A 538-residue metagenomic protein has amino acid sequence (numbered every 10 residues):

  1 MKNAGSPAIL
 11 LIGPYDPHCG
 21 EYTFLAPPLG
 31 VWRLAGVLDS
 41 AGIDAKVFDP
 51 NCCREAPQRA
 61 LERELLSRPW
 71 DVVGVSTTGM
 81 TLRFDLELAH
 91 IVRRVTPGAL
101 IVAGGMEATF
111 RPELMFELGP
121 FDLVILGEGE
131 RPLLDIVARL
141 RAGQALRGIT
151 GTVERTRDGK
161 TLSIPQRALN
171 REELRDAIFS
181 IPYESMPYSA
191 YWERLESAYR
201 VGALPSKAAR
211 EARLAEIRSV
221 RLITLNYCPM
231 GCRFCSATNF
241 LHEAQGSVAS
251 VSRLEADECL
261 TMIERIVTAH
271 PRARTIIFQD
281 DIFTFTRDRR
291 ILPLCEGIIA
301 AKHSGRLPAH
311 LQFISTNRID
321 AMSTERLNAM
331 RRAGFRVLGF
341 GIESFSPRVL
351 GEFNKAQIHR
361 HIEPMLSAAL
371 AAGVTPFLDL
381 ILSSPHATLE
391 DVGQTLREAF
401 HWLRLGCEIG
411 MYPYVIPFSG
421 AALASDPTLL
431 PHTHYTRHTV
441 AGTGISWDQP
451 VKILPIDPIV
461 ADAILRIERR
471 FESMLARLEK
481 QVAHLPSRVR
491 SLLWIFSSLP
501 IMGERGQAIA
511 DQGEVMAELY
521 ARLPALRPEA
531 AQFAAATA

Functional and structural regions predicted by a protein language model:
M1-A103, F116-P120, G406-M411, A422-A538: Auxiliary Fe-S-binding modules of radical SAM enzymes
K2-L260: Acidic, low-complexity intrinsically disordered segments
G5-Y15, P69-W70, L88, S252-A256 (+3 more regions): A structural motif corresponding to the C-terminal lobe/cap of the Radical SAM core domain
A26, E184-T375, R397: Radical SAM [4Fe-4S] cluster-binding motif and immediate context
C53, M80-T81, E107, F283-T286 (+2 more regions): Glycine-/small-residue-rich active-site loops that bind phosphorylated ligands and cofactors
E64-P69, I217, M230-G231, T238 (+4 more regions): Glycine/serine-rich loop-strand microenvironments at binding/catalytic pocket rims
V73, I101, V124, C235 (+3 more regions): Hydrophobic residues within beta-strands of alpha/beta enzymes
